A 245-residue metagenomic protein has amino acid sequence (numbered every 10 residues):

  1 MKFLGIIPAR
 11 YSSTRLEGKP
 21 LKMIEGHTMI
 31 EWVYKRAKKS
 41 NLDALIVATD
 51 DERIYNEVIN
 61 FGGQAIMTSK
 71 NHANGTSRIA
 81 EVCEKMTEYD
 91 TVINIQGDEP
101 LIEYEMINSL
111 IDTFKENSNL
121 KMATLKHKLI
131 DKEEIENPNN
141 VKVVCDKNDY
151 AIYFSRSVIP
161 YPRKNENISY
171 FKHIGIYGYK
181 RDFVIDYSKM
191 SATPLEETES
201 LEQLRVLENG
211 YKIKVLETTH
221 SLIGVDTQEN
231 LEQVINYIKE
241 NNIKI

Functional and structural regions predicted by a protein language model:
K2-T49: N-terminal glycine-rich phosphate-binding loop and ensuing alpha1 helix
R15, M23, L101, G178 (+1 more regions): Short aromatic/basic micro-patch
L42, E88-Y89, N117-L120, Y211: Short, high-confidence coil segments that cap the C-terminus of an alpha-helix and link into the following beta-strand
I46, E52-D112: Short phosphate-binding loop-to-helix
T49-D50, I102, Y179, D226: A conserved hydrophobic position in a structured secondary element of the catalytic/binding core that shapes
I102-T193: Conserved core of the sugar-phosphate nucleotidyltransferase
I168-I245: Conserved alpha/beta core of the MobA/IspD/sugar-nucleotide pyrophosphorylase nucleotidyltransferase superfamily
